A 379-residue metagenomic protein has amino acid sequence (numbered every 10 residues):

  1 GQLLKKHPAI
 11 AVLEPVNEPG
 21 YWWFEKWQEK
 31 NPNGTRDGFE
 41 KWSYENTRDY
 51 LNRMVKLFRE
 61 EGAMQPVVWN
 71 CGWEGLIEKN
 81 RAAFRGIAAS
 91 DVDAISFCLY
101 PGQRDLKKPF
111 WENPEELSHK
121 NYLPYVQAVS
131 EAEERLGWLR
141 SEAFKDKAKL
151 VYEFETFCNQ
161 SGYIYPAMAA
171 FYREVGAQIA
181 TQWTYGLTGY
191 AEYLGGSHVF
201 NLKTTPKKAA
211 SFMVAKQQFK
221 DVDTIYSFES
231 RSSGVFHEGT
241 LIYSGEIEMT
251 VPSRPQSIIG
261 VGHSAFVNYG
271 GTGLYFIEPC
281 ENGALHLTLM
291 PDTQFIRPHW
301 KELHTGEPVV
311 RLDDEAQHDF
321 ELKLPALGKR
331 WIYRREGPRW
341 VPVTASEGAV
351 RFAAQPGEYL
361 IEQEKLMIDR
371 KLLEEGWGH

Functional and structural regions predicted by a protein language model:
G1-K41, V151: Active-site groove signature of glycoside hydrolases
G1-Q2, G75-A88, S161-A169: Short, acidic/polar
G1-Q2, R48-K56, E133-G137, Y165 (+1 more regions): Generic structural signal for well-ordered alpha-helices, preferentially at hydrophobic/aromatic core positions
Q2-L3, R53, L57-E61, G86 (+3 more regions): Alpha-helical structural signal in soluble globular domains
A9-N17, W42-A82, V92-L99, D146-E153 (+1 more regions): Aromatic-lined carbohydrate-recognition surfaces of secreted/lumenal glycan-active proteins
V67, E78-C158: Glycoside hydrolase catalytic-domain groove-lining segments
C158-F236: Substrate-binding cleft of secreted/luminal carbohydrate-active enzymes
R254-H379: C-terminal beta-sandwich/jelly-roll accessory domains of carbohydrate-active enzymes
